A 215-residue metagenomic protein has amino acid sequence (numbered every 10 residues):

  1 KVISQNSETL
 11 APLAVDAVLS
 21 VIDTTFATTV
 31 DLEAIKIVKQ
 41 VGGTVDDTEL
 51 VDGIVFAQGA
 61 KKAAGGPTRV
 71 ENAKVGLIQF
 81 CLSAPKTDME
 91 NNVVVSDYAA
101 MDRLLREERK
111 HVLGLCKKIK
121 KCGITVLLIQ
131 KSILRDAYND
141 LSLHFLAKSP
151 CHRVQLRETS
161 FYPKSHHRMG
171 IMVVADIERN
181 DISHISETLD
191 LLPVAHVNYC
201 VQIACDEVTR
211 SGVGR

Functional and structural regions predicted by a protein language model:
K1-R215: Core, soluble structural subunits of large cytosolic macromolecular machines
